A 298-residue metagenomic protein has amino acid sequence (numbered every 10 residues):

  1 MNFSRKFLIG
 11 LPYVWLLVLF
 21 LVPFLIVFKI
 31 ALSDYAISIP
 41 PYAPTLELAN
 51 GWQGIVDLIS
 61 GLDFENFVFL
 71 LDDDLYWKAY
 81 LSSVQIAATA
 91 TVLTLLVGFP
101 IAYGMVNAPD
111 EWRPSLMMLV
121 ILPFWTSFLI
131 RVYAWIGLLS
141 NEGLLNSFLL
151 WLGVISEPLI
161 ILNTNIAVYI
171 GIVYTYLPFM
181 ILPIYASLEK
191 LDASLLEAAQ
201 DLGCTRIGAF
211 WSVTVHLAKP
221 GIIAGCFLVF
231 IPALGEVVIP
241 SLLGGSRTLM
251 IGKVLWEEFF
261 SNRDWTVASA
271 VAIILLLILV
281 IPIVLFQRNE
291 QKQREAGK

Functional and structural regions predicted by a protein language model:
M1-D34, G104, P114, M118: N-terminal signal-anchor/first transmembrane alpha helix
N2-R5, F67, D74, S241-R288: Interhelical loop and adjacent transmembrane-helix boundary motif in polytopic membrane transport permeases
S4-I9, P100-W135, L196-E197, F210-W211 (+1 more regions): Cytoplasmic-entry segments and transmembrane alpha-helices of multi-pass inner-membrane transporters
F7, Y185-L196, Q200, T266-K298: C-terminal transmembrane helix and the adjacent membrane-cytosol boundary/short C-terminal tail of inner/organellar
L11, L122, Y174, M180-S194 (+1 more regions): Transmembrane alpha-helices
V22-D74, G245, K298: Short membrane-interfacial helix/loop motifs at transmembrane-helix boundaries
G54-I55, V132-V173, I207, L243-R247: Membrane-interfacial helix termini and adjacent extracytoplasmic/periplasmic loops of multi-pass transporters
D73-N107: Transmembrane alpha-helix signature in integral membrane proteins
